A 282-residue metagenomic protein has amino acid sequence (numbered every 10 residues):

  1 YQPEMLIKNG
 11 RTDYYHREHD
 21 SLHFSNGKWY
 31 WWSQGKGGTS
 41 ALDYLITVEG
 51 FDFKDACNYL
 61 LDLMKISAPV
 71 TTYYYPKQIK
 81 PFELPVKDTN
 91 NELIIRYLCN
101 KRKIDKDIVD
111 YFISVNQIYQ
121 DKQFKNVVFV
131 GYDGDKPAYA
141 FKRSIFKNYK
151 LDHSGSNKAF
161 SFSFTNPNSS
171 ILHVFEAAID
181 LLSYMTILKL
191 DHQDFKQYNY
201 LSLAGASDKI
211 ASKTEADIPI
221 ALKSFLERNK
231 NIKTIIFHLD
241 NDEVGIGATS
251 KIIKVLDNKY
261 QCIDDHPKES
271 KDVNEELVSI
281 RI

Functional and structural regions predicted by a protein language model:
Y1-Y97: Non-catalytic accessory segments of DNA primases and related replication-initiation nucleases
P3-L6, K101-N116, D191-A206: Short, well-structured beta-strand/strand-turn elements
Y30, T39-S40, T186-I282: TOPRIM fold recognition
W31, L45, L98, E176 (+3 more regions): Terminal peptide-recognition signature
T47, L181, M185-L190: Short active-site loop/helix that positions an aromatic residue
Y75-T165: Basic, glycine-enriched DNA-binding surface that flanks or lies within the catalytic cores of DNA
N168-L172, T234-I235: Short active-site oxyanion
I179-D180, A248: Acidic, divalent-metal-coordinating active-site segment for phosphoryl/phosphodiester hydrolysis, typified by short
